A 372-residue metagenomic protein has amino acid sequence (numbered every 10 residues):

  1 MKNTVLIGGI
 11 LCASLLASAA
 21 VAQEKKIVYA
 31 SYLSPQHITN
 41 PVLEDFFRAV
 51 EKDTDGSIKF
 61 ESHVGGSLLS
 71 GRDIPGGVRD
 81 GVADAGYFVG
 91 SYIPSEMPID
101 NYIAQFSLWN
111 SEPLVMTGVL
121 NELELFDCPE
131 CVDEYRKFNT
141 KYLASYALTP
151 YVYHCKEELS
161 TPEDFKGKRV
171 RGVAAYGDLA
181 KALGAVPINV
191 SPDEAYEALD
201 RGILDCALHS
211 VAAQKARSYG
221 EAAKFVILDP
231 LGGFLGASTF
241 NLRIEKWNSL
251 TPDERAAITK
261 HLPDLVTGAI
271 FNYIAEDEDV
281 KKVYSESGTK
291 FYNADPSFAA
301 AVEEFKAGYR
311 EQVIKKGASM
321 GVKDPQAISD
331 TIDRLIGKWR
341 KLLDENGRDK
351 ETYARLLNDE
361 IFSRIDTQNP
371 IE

Functional and structural regions predicted by a protein language model:
M1-G8: Bacterial N-terminal signal peptides that target proteins for export
G8-L16: Bacterial N-terminal signal peptides
C12, Q23-V115, Y142-E372: N-terminal secretory/targeting leader peptides
L16-A22: Sec/Tat signal peptide C-region and signal peptidase I cleavage site
N110-K137: Short, solvent-exposed loop/beta-turn-alpha elements that line the ligand-binding surface or hinge of extracytoplasmic
